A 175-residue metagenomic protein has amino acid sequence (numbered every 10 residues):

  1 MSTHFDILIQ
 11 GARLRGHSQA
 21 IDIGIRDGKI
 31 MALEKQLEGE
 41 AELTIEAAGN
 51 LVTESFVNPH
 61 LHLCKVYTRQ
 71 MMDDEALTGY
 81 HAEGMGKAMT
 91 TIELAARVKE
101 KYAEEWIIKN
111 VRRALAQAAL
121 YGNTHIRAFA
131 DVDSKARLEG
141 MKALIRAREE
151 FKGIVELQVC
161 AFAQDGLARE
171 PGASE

Functional and structural regions predicted by a protein language model:
M1-T53: Histidine-rich, glycine-flanked metal-binding segment
H17-S18, K65-R69, F129: Active-site-proximal flexible loops/turns
G39, Q70-M72, R137: Alpha-helical transmembrane segments and their juxtamembrane interfaces
N50-M72: Di-metal (Zn2+ and/or Mg2+/Mn2+) metal-binding site signature of metallo-dependent hydrolases with the MBL/beta-CASP
V57-L61, T90, L94-R97, Y121: Single, functionally critical "micro-switch" positions that shape active/binding sites and transmembrane helices
Y67-I107: Active-site gating loops and adjacent loop-to-helix segments of metal-dependent hydrolytic enzymes
A96-E175: Active-site loop-helix segments enriched in His/Asp/Glu that coordinate and activate a nucleophilic water at divalent
